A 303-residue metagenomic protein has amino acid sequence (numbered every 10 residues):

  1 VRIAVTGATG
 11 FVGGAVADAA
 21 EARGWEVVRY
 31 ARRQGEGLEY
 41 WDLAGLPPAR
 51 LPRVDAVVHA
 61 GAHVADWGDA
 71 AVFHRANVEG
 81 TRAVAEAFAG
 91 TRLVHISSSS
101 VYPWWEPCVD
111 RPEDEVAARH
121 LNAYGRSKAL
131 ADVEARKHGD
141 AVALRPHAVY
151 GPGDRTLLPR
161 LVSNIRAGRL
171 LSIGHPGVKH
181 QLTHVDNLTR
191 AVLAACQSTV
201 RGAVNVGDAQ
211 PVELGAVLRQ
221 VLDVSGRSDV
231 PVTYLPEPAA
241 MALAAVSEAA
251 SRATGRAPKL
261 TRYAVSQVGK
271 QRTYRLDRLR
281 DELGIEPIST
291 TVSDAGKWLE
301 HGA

Functional and structural regions predicted by a protein language model:
I3-R23: N-terminal Rossmann NAD(P)H-binding glycine-rich loop of SDR-like oxidoreductase domains
G35-E36, W41-R82, A87, V101-P103: NAD(P)H-binding glycine-rich loop region in Rossmannoid oxidoreductase-like domains and their noncatalytic homologs
R82-A123: Conserved Rossmann-fold NAD(P)-dependent oxidoreductase catalytic core, especially the SDR/UDP-sugar
R119-R145: Active-site Tyr-X1-5-Lys
R126, R155-R160, G174-C196, G202-N205: Substrate-positioning beta->alpha
V142-R160: Flexible, glycine-rich beta-alpha linker
A194-K259, G296-L299: Mid/C-terminal beta-alpha module of Rossmann-like enzyme folds, strongest in SDR-family dehydrogenases/epimerases
Y274-A303: Amphipathic terminal alpha-helices
